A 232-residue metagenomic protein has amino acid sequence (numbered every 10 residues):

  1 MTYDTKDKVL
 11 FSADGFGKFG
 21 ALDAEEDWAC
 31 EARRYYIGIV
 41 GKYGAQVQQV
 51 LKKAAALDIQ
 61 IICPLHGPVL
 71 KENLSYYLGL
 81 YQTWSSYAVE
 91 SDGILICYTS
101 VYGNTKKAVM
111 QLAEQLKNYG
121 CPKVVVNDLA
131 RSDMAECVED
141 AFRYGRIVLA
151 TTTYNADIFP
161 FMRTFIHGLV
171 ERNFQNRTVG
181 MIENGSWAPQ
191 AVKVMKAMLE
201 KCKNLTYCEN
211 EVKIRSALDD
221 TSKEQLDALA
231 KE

Functional and structural regions predicted by a protein language model:
M1-E26: Catalytic core of the metallo-beta-lactamase
M1-L10, L51-A54, M134-C137: Short amphipathic alpha-helices and their capping/turn segments at secondary-structure boundaries
Y3, L10, G93-C97, G180: Conserved beta-strand elements of the Class I
D14, Y98-V101, L129, E183-N184: Cofactor-binding loop segments of dinucleotide-utilizing enzymes, especially the Rossmann-like FAD- and NAD(P)+-binding
F19-I62, H66-V69, Q111-N127, C137-E232: FMN-binding flavodoxin-like domain, especially the glycine-rich phosphate-binding loop
C63-E90, T164: Short N-terminal or domain-adjacent regulatory/targeting segments
G79, V126-S132: Short gly/ser/thr-rich secondary-structure transition/capping motifs
C97-N118: Short, charged N-terminal beta->alpha structural module
